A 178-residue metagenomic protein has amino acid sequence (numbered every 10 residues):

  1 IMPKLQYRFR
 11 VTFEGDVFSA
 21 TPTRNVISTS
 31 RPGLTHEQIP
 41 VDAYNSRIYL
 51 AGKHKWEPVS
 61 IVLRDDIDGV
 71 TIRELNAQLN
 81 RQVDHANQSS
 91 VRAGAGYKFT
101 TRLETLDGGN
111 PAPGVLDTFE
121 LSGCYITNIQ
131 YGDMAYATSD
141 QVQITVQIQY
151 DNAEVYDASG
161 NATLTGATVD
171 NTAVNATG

Functional and structural regions predicted by a protein language model:
I1-G178: Glycine-rich, low-complexity intrinsically disordered segments
